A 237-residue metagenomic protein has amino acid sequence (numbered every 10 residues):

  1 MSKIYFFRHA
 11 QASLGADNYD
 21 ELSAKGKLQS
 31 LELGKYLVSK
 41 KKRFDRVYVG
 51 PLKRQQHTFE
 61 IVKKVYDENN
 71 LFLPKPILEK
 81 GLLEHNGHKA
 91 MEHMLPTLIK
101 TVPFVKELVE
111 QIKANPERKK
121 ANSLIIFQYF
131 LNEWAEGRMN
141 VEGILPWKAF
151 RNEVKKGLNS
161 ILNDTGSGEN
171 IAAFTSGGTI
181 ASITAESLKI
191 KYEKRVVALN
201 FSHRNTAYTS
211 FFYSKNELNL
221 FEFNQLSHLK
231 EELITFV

Functional and structural regions predicted by a protein language model:
S2, E84-E110, K148, N163-N170 (+1 more regions): Acidic, low-complexity terminal tails and accessory targeting/binding regions of phosphate-metabolizing enzymes
K3-F7, Y48, E169-T175: Beta-strand elements within well-structured catalytic alpha/beta cores of enzymes that handle phosphate/sulfate esters
Y5, I77-E79, F221: General small-molecule cofactor/ligand-binding pocket signal
A10, G177-G178, N224-S227: Active-site metal-binding loops of divalent metal-dependent hydrolases
A10-K64, P146, F150-R151: Loop-to-helix element that buttresses phosphate recognition and phosphoryl-transfer chemistry
V38-L124: Phosphate-coordination/substrate-recognition cap region in phosphate-metabolizing enzymes
P51-L52, G81, I171-G178: Short, well-ordered beta-to-alpha junction loops that form the rim of enzyme active sites and present histidine/acidic
A114-T165, T175: Hydrophobic, aromatic-enriched interface-forming segments
